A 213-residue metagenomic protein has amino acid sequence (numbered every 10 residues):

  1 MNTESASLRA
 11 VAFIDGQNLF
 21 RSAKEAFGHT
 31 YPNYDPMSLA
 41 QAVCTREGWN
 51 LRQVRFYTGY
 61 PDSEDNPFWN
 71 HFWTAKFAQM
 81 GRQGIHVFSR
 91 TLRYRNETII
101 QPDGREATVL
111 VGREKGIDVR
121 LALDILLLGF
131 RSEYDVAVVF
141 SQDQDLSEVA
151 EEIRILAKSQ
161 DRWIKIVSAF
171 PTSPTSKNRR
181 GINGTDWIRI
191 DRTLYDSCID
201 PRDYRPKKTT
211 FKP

Functional and structural regions predicted by a protein language model:
M1-L110, K165, A169-T172: Domain-level signal for Mg2+-assisted phosphodiester chemistry and nucleotide/NA-binding surfaces in nucleic-acid
V87-P213: Nuclease catalytic cores that cleave nucleic-acid phosphodiester bonds, predominantly acidic two-metal-ion
